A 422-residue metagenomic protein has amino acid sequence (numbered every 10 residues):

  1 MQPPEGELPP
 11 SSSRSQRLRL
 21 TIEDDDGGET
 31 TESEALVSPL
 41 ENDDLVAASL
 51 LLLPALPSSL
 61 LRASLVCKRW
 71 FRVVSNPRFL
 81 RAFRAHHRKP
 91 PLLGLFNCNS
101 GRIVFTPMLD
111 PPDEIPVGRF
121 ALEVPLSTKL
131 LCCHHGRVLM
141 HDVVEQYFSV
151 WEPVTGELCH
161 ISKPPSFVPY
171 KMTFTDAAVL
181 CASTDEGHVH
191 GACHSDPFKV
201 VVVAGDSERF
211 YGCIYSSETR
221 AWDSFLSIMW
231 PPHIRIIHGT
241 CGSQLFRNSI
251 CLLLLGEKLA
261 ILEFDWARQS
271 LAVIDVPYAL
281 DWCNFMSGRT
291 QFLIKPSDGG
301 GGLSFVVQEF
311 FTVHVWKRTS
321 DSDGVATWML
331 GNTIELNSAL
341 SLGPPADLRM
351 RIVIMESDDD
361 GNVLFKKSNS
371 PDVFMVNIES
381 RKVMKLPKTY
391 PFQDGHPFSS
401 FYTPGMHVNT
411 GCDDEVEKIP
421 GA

Functional and structural regions predicted by a protein language model:
M1-A422: N-terminal entry/capping and adjacent linker segments that precede and initiate structured domains
